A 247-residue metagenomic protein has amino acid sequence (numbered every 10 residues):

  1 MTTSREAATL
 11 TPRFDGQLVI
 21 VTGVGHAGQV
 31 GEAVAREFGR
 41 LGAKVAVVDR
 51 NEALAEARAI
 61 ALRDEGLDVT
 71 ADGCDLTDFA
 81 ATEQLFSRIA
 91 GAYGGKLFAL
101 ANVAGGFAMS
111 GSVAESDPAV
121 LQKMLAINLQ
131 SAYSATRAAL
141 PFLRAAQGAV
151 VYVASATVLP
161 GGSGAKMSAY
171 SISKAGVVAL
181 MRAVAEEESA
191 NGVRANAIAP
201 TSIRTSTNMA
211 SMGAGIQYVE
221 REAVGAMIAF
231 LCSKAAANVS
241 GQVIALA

Functional and structural regions predicted by a protein language model:
R5, A190, A197, G213-A247: C-terminal helical subdomain
P12-A46: Canonical Rossmann dinucleotide-binding motif of NAD(H)/NADP(H)-dependent dehydrogenases/reductases, specifically
G23, A149-G176, M181-A190, S202: Catalytic loop of short-chain dehydrogenase/reductase
E52-A53, G73-L85, P118: The beta1-alpha1 cofactor-binding region of Rossmann-like NAD(H)/NADP(H)-dependent oxidoreductases
V103-S110: Conserved NAD(P)H cofactor-binding loop of Rossmann-fold oxidoreductase domains
G111-V113, D117-Q122: Substrate-binding pocket helix/loop in short-chain dehydrogenase/reductase
T136-R137, R182: A short, exposed helix-loop element centered on a Lys and neighboring polar residues
